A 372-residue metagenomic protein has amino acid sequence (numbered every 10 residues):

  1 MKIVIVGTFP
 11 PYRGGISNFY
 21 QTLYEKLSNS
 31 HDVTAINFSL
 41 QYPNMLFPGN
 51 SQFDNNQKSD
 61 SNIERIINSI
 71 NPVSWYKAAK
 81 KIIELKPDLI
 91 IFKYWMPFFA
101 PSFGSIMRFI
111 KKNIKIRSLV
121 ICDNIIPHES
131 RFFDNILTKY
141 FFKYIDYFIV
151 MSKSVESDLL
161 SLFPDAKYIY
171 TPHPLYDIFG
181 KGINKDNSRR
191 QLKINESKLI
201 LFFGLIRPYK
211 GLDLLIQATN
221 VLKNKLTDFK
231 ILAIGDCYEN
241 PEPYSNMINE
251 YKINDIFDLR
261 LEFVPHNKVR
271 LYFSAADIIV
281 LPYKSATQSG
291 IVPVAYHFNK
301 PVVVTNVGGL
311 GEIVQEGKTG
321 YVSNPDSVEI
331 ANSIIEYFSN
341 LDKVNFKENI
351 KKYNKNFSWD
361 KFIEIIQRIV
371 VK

Functional and structural regions predicted by a protein language model:
F9-R13, F19, Y24-E84, F98 (+3 more regions): N-terminal strand-loop element at the rim of the active site of nucleotide-sugar-dependent glycosyltransferases
I66, Y244-N267: Nucleotide-activated donor-binding/catalytic signature segment of Leloir-type glycosyltransferases, i.e., the conserved
K143-G182: Donor nucleotide-sugar binding/catalytic pocket of nucleotide-sugar-dependent glycosyltransferases
G180-I194: A short helix/loop element that forms part of the nucleotide-sugar donor recognition site in Leloir-type
I194-K210, I216-T219, I231-L232: Conserved donor-binding/catalytic core segment of Leloir-type glycosyltransferases
L271-T287, K300: Acidic donor-binding loop of glycosyltransferase active sites
L281, A295, P301-V304, V314: Short hydrophobic beta-strand element within catalytic cores of glycosyltransferases and related nucleotide-activated
E316-V328, E336-L341: Conserved acidic donor-binding segment of nucleotide-sugar-dependent glycosyltransferases
